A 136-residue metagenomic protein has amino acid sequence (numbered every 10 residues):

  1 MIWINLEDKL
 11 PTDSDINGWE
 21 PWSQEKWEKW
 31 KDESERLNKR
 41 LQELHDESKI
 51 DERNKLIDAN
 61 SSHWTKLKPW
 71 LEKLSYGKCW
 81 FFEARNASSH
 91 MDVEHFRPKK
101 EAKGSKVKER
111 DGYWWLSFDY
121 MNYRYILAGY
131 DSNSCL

Functional and structural regions predicted by a protein language model:
M1, N17-E20, E25-E28, S62 (+2 more regions): Short, low-complexity intrinsically disordered segments
I2-N5, K9-L10, D15, R124 (+1 more regions): Domain-exit/linker segments immediately C-terminal to small folded modules
I4-E7, D13, N17-H45: Low-complexity, highly charged intrinsically disordered N-terminal segments that act as targeting/localization
D32-K78, K99-F118: Short, charged surface segments at domain edges that flank catalytic/cofactor-binding sites
A84-L136: Histidine-centered nuclease catalytic patch
